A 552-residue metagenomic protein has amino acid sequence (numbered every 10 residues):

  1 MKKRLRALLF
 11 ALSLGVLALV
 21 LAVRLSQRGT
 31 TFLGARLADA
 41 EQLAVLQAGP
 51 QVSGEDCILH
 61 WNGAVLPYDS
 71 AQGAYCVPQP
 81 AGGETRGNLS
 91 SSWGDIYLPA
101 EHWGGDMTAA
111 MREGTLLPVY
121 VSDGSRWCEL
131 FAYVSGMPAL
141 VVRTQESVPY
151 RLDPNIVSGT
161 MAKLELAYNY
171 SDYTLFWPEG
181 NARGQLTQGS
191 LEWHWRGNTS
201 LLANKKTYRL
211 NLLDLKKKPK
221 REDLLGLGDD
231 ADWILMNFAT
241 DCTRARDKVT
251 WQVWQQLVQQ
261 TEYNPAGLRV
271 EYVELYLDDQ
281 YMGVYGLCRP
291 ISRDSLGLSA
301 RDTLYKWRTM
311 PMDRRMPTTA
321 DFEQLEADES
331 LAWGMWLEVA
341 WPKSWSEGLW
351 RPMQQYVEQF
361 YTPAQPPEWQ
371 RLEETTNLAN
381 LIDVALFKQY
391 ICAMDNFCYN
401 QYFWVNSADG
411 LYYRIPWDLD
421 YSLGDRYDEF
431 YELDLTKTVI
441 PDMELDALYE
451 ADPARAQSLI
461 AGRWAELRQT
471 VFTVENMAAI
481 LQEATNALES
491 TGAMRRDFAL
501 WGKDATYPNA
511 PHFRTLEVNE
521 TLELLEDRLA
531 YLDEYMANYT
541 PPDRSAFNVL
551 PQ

Functional and structural regions predicted by a protein language model:
M1-G15: N-terminal Sec-pathway targeting helices
R28-P99, G105-R112: Predominantly extracytoplasmic/ectodomain segments of secreted and cell-surface proteins
G87-L89, E113-S125: Append "Rare intracellular matches occur via the same short Y/T/C beta-strand/loop motifs
R126-Y133: Edge beta-strands of extracellular beta-sandwich domains
Y133-G197: Hydrophobic alpha-helical membrane-insertion signals
G180-A332: Conserved ATP-binding subdomain of kinase catalytic cores across diverse folds
A203, E347-F397, W404-Q552: Middle-to-C-terminal accessory/interaction subdomains
F238, R293-Y390: ATP-dependent phospho-/nucleotidyl transfer catalytic cores
